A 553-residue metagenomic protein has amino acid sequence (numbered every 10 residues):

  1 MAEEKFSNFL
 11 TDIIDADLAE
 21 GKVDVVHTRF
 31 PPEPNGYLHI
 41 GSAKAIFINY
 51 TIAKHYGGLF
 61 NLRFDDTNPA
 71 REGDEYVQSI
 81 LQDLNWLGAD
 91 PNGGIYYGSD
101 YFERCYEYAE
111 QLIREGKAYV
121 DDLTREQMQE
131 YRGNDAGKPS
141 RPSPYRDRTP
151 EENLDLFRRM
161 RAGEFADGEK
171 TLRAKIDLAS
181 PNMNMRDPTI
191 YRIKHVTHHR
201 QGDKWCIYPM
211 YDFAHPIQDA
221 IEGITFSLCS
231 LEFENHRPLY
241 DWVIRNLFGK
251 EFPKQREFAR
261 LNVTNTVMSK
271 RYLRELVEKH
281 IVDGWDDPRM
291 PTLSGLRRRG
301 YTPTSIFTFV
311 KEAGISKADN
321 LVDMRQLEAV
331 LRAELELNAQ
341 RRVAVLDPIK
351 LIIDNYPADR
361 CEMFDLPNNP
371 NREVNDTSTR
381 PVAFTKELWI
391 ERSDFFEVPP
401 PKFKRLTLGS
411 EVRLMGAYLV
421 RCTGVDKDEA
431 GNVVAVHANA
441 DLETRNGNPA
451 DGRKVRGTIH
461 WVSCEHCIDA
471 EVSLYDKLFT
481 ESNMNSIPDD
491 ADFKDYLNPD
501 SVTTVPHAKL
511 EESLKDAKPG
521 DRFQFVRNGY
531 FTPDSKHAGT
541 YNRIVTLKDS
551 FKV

Functional and structural regions predicted by a protein language model:
F6-D15, A19-Q82, T197-S230: N-terminal catalytic cores of NTP/NDP-binding nucleotidyl/phosphoryl-transfer enzymes
A19-K22, T51-L59, N85-N92, A220 (+2 more regions): Secondary-structure transition/capping motifs at alpha-helix termini and the adjoining loop/turn into the next element
P31-N35, R63-R71, G94-E103, E126 (+5 more regions): Conserved short loop/turn motifs at secondary-structure junctions
D66-N68, D74, Q111-L273, L331 (+2 more regions): Active-site cores that bind ATP or allylic diphosphates and position pyrophosphate for catalysis
Y76-E103, Y108-A109, G116-Y119: A glycine-rich helix N-cap at a beta->alpha junction
F233-R237, D241-V243, K311-G314, L321-V553: Core subunits and conserved enzymes of cellular information-processing and envelope-translocation systems across
P253-V330: Long, charged, mostly alpha-helical binding arms that flank functional sites
